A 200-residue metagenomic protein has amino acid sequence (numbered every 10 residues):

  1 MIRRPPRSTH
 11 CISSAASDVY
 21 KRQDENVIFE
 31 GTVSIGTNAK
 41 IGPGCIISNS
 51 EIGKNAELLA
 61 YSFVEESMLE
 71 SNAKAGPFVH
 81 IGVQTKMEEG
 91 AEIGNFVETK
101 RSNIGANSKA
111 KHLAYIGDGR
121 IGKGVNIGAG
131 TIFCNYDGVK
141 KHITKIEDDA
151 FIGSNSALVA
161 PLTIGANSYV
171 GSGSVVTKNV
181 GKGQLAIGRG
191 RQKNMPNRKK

Functional and structural regions predicted by a protein language model:
M1-A16, Y20: Single conserved hydrophobic/aromatic residue that forms the stacking wall/gate of nucleotide- or nucleobase-binding
K21-S48: Phosphate-binding active sites in nucleotide-utilizing proteins
G42-P43, N49, E57-K200: Glycine-rich hexapeptide-repeat left-handed beta-helix
